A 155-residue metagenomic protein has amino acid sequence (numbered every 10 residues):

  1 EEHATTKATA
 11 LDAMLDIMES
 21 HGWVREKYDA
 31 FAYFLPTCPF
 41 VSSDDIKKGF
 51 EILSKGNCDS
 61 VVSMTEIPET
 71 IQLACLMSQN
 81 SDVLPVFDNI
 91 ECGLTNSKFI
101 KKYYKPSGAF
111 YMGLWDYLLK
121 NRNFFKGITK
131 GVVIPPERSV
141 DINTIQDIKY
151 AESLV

Functional and structural regions predicted by a protein language model:
E1-A4, P36-C38, P136-R138: Glycine-rich "substrate-gating" loop/helix at the edge of Rossmann-like oxidoreductase active sites
E1-K27: Conserved N-terminal catalytic core of the sugar/cofactor nucleotidyltransferase
T6-D16, P39-I128, V133: Conserved core of the sugar-phosphate nucleotidyltransferase
E19, E51, S153: Short, well-ordered alpha-helices that flank and scaffold nucleotide-derived cofactor binding pockets
R25-P39: Short beta-strand-to-loop acidic/aromatic patch adjacent to the donor-nucleotide binding site
K120-V140, I145-V155: Catalytic donor-sugar/metal-binding loop of nucleotide-sugar-dependent glycosyltransferases
